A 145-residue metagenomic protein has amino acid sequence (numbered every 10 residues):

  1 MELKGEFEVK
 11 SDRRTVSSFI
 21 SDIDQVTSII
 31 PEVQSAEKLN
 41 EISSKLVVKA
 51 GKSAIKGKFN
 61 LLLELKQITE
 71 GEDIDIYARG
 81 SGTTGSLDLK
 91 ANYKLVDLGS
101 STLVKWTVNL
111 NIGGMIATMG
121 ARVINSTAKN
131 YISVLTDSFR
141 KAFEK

Functional and structural regions predicted by a protein language model:
M1-V47: Hydrophobic ligand-binding cavity/cleft-lining segments
E2-K4, K58-L62, S86-A91: Short, surface-exposed coil-to-beta transition loops
S21-D24, I30, S86-G99, R140-K145: Contiguous, function-dense segments enriched for cysteine-driven chemistry and partner/ligand-binding capacity
A36, L65, Y93-L95: A structural signal for short hydrophobic beta-strand segments in well-ordered beta-sheet cores
K38-R79: Glycine-rich portal/gate segments that line the openings of hydrophobic small-molecule binding cavities
S53-A54, T83-T84, I132: Short beta-strands and strand-coil junctions in structured, solvent-facing domains, enriched
G80-S126: Beta-strand/loop substructures that line and gate deep hydrophobic ligand-binding cavities in soluble
I116-K145: A conserved amphipathic terminal alpha-helix motif
